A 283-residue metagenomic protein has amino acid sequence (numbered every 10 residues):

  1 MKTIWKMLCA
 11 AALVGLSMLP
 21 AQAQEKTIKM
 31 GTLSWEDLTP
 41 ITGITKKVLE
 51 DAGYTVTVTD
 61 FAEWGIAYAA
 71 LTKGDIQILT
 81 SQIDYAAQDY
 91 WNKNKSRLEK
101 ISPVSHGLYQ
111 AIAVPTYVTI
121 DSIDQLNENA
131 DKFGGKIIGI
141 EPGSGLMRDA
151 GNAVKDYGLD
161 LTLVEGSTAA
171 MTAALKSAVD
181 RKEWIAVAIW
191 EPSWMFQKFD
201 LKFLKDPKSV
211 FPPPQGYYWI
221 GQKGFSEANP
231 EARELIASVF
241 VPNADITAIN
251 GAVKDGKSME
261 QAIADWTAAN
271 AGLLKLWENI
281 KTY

Functional and structural regions predicted by a protein language model:
M1-C9: Bacterial N-terminal signal peptides that target proteins for export
M18-A23: Sec/Tat signal peptide C-region and signal peptidase I cleavage site
Q24-D37, Y54-T59, G134-I138, I236: Short, well-ordered beta-strand elements
K26-I28, E36-T39, D149-L161, E165-K182 (+3 more regions): An extracytoplasmic/periplasmic, membrane-proximal ligand-sensing/linker region
T42, T59-R97, T172-A174, W194-D200: Pocket-flanking alpha-helical
I76-T80, P142-S209: Ligand-binding pocket segment of bilobal, Venus flytrap-like solute-binding proteins
S96-L146: A conserved helix-loop-strand patch within extracytoplasmic ligand-binding domains of the periplasmic binding
Y109-T119, Q215-N229: A bilobed periplasmic-binding-protein/Venus flytrap-type ligand-binding module shared by bacterial periplasmic
